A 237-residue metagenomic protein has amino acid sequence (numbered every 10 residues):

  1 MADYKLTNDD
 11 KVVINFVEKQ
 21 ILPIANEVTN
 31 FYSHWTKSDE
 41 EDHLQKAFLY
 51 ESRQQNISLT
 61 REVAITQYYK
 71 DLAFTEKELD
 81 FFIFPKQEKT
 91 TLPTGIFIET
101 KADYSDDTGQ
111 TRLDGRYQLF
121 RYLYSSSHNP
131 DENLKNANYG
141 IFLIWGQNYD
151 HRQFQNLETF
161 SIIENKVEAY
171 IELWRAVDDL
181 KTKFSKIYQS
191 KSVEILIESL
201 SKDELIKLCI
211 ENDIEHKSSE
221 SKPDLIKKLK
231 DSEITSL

Functional and structural regions predicted by a protein language model:
M1-N8, V12-F16, V167-S192, E211 (+1 more regions): Non-catalytic C-terminal interaction segments of nucleic acid-processing enzymes
M1-S38: Interdomain/boundary linker segments immediately adjacent to catalytic/signaling cores
V13, Q20-I21, A25, T159 (+1 more regions): ATP-dependent helicase/translocase motor core
K19, P23, K46-Y50, D203 (+1 more regions): Short, residue-level hotspots on alpha-helical faces of the histone-fold and other alpha-helical interaction modules
H34-L92, A169: Active-site metal-binding core of divalent-cation-utilizing nuclease and nuclease-like domains
Q87-F97, K101-K181: Nucleic-acid nuclease catalytic cores
Y188-L237: Basic helix-extension-helix modules of the SAP/HeH family
